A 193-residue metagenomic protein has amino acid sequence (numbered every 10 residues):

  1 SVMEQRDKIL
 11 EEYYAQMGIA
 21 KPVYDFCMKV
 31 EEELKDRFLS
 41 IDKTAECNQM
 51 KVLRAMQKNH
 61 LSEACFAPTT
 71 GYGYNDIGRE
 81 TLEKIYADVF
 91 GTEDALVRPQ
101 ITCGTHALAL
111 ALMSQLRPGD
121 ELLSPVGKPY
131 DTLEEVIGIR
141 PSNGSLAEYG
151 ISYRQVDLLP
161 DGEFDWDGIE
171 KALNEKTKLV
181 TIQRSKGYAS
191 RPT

Functional and structural regions predicted by a protein language model:
S1-V2: Short, Lys/Arg-enriched N-terminal segments with co-localized hydrophobic residues within the first ~10-30 amino acids
Q5-F26, V52-L53, C65, Y74 (+3 more regions): Conserved PLP-enzyme active-site core in the AAT-like
M28-T92: Glycine-rich phosphate-binding segment of PLP-dependent enzymes
